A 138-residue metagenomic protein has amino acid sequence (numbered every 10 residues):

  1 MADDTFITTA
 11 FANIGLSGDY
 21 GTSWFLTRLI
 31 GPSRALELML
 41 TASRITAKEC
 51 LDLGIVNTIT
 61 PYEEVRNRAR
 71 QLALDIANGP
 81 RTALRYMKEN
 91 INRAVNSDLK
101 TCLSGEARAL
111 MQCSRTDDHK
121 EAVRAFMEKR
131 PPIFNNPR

Functional and structural regions predicted by a protein language model:
M1-L84, M111, R115-T116, K120-R124 (+2 more regions): Crotonase-fold acyl-CoA enzyme core
N13-L16, A94-D98: Glycine- (often His-adjacent) and acidic-residue-rich active-site loop that binds/positions the CoA thioester
R93-A94, K129-I133: A short structural micro-motif
D98-C102, N136: Short beta-strand->loop
